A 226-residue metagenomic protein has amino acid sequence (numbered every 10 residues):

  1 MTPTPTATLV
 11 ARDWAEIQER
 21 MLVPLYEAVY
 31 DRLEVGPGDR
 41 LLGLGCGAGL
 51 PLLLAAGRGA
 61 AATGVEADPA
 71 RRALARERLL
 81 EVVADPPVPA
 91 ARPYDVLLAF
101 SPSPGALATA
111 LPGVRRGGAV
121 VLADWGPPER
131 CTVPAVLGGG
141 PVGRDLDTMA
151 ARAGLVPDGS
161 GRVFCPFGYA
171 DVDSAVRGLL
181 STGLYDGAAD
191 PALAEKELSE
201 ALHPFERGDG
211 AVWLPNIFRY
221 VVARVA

Functional and structural regions predicted by a protein language model:
M1-D39, L50-P51, R71-L74: Conserved class I S-adenosyl-L-methionine
L33-V35, A56, V114-R115: A generic alpha-to-beta junction signature in SAM-dependent methyltransferases
R40-L42, G47-P89: Class I SAM-dependent methyltransferase SAM/SAH-binding core
A48-L50, M149-A226: Conserved Class I S-adenosyl-L-methionine
G64, A99, L122: Conserved SAM-binding loop
V88-L97: A short acidic, Gly/Pro-enriched loop at the edge of an enzyme's catalytic core that lines a small-molecule cofactor
S101-A110: A short, conserved alpha-helix within the catalytic core of class I
T109-A170, D186-D190: Conserved catalytic/acceptor-binding region of the Class I
